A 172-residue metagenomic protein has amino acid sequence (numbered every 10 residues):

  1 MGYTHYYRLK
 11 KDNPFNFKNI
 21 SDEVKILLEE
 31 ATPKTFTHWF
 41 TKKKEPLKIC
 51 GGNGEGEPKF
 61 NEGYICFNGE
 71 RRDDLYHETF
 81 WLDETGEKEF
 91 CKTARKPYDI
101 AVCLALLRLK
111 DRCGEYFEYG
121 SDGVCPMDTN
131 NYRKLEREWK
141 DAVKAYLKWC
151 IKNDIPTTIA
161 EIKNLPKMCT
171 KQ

Functional and structural regions predicted by a protein language model:
M1-K171: Acidic (Asp/Glu-rich) sequence patches and key acidic residues that form negatively charged surfaces used
